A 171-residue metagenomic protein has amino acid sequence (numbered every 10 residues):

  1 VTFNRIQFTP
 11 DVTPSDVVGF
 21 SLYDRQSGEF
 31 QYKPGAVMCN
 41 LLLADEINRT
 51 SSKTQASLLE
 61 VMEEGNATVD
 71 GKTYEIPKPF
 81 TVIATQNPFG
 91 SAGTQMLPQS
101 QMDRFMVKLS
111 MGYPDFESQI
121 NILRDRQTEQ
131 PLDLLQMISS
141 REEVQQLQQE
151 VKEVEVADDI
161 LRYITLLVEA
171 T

Functional and structural regions predicted by a protein language model:
V1-T9: Walker A/P-loop
F3, L41, T81-V82: Hydrophobic/aliphatic anchor position in the core parallel beta-sheet of P-loop NTPase nucleotide-binding domains
Y23-L43: Conserved alpha-helical scaffold flanking the Walker A/P-loop in AAA+ ATPase domains
D24-E29, R49-T54, M62-V154: Canonical AAA+ ATPase core
D45-E46, S57: Walker B catalytic acidic pair
Q149, R162-E169: C-terminal helical "lid" of AAA+/P-loop NTPase domains
E153-E155, D159, T171: C-terminal helical "lid" subdomain and adjoining coupling/linker elements of P-loop NTPases
